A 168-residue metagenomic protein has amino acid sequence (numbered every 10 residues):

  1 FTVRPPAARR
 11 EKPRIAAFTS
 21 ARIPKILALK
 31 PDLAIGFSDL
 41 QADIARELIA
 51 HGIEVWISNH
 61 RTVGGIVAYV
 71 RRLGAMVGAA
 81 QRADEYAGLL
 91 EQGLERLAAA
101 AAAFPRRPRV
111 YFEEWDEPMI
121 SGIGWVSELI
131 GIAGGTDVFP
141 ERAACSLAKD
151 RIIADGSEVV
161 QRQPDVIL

Functional and structural regions predicted by a protein language model:
F1-L168: N-terminal ligand-binding lobe of clamshell/alpha-beta domains
